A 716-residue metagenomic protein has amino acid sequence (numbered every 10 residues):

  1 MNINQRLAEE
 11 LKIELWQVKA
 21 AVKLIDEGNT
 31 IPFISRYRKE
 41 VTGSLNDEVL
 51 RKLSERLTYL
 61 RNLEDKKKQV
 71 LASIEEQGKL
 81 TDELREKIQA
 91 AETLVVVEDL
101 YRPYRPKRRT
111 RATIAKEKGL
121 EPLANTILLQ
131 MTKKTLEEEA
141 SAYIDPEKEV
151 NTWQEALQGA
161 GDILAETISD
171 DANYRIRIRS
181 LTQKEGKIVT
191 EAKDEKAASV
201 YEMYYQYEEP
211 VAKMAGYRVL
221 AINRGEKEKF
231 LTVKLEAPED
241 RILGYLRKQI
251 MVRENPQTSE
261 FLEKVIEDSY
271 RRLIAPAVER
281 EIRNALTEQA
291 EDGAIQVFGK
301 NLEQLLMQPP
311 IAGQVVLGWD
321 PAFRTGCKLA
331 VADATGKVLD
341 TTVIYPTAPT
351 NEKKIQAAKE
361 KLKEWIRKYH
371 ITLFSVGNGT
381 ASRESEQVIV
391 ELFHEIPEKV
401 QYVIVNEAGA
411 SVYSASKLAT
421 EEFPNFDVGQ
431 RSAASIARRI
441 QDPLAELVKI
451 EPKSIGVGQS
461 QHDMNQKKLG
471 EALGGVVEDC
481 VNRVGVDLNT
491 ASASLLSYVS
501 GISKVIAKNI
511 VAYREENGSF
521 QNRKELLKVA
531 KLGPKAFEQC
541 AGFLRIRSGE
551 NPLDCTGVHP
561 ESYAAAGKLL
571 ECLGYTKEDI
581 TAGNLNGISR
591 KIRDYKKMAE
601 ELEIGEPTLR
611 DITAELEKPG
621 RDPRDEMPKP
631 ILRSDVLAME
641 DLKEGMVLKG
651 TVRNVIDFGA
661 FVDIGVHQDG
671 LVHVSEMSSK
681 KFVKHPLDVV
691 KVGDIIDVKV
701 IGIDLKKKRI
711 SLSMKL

Functional and structural regions predicted by a protein language model:
M1-K19, D26: Generic start-of-chain signal for non-secretory N-termini
I3, R36, E55, R61-K79 (+6 more regions): Long, highly charged, low-complexity intrinsically disordered interaction regions that mediate electrostatic DNA/RNA
K23-D26, P103, I114-E117, A221-G225 (+16 more regions): Replace "in large, NTP-powered and nucleic-acid-processing enzymes" with "in large, NTP-powered factors and other
Y37-K39, L128, P238, P321 (+11 more regions): Short, ordered loop/turn segments at secondary-structure junctions
V49-R51, Y59, L63-S73, Q77-G318 (+2 more regions): Duplex nucleic acid-engaging cores and interfaces of nucleic-acid transaction enzymes
S73, K87, E98-L100, G225-P238 (+4 more regions): Structured, non-catalytic alpha/beta "coupling" segments that mediate domain-domain communication and provide generic
R179-K187, W319-F323, G379-E384, V405-V412 (+5 more regions): A glycine-rich phosphate-binding loop feature that marks nucleotide/adenosyl-phosphate handling sites
G549-E550, D554-L716: Single-stranded RNA-binding regions, centering on S1/OB-family and related RNA-binding modules
